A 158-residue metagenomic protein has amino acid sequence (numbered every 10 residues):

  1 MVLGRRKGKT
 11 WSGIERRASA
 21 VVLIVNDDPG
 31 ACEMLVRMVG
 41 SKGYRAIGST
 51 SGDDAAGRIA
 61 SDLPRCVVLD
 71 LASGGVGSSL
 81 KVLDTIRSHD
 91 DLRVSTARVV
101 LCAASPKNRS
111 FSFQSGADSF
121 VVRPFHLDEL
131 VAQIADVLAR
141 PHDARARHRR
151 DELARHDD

Functional and structural regions predicted by a protein language model:
V2-G13, R17, H142-D158: CheY-like receiver
N26-D28, A104, R123: Acidic di-acidic motifs
P29-G48: Two-component/phosphorelay signaling modules centered on CheY-like receiver
E33, L80-K81, L101-V121: Alpha4 helix (beta4-alpha4-beta5 surface) of REC/receiver domains from two-component response regulators
G48-C66, G74, S110: Acidic, metal-coordinating helix/loop segments flanking the phosphotransfer/catalytic sites of two-component signaling
L63-R65, D90-R98: His-Asp phosphorelay/catalytic-motif detector in bacterial-type signaling
V68-I86: Conserved phosphotransfer microenvironments
F125-A135: C-terminal output helix
